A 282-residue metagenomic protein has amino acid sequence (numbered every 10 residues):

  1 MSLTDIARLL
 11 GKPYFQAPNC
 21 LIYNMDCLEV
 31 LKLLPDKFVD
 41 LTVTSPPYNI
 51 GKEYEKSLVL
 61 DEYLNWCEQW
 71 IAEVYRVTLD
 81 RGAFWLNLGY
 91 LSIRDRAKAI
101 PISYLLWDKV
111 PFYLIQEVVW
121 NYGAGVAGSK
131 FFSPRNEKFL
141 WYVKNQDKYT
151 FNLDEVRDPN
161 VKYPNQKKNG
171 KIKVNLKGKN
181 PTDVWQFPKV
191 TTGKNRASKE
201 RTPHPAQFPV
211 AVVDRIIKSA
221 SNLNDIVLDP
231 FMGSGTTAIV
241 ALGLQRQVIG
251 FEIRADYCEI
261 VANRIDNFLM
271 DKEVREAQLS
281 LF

Functional and structural regions predicted by a protein language model:
S2-L228, M232-E259: Core catalytic lobe of class I
A262-F282: Class I S-adenosyl-L-methionine-dependent methyltransferase module
